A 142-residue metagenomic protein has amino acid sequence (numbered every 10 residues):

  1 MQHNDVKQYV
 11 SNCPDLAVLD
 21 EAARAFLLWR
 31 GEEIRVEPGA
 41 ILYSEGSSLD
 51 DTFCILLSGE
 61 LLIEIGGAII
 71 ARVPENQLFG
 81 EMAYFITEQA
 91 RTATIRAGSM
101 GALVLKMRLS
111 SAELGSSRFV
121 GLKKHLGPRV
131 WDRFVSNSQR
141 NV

Functional and structural regions predicted by a protein language model:
M1-K7, G39-L49, D132: Short N-terminal helix-initiation segments at or just after the protein's N-terminus
Q2-C13, A23: Charge-rich, low-complexity N-terminal segments
D5, A23-R24, Y84, R91-T94 (+1 more regions): A small-molecule sensor/coupling module
V10, L27, V36, L42 (+3 more regions): Hydrophobic beta-strand residues in large extracellular and virion-surface proteins
A17-I41, A90: Short proline/glycine- and basic residue-enriched helix-capping loop/turn segments at helix->loop/beta transitions
I34-V36, V73, M107: Hydrophobic residues at beta-strand termini and immediately following loops that shape nucleotide-binding pockets
A40-M100: Cyclic nucleotide-binding regulatory domains
G101-A112: A short hydrophobic beta-strand segment most commonly corresponding to one strand of the jelly-roll/cupin
